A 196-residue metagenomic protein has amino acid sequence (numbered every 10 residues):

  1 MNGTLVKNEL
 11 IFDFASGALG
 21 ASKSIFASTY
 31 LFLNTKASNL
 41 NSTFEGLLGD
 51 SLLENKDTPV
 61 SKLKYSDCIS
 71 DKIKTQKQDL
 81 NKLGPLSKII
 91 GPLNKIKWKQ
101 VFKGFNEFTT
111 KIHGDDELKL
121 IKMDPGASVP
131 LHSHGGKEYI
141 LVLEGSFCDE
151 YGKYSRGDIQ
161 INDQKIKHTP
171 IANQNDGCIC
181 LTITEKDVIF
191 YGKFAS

Functional and structural regions predicted by a protein language model:
M1-L5, A18-T35, N39, T43-N94: Positively biased amphipathic helices and basic secretion/translocation or surface-docking motifs that either flank
L93-H134, I161-K167: Conserved short histidine dyad/triad with adjacent acidic residue
D124-A127, H134-D149: Glycine- and acidic-residue-biased ligand/ion/polar-headgroup-sensing regions
D149-A172: Short acidic-glycine-tyrosine-enriched beta hairpin
I166-F190: Ligand-binding loop in jelly-roll beta-barrel domains
Y191-A195: Short, charged, solvent-exposed linker or helix-capping segments at domain edges/interfaces that act as flexible hinges
